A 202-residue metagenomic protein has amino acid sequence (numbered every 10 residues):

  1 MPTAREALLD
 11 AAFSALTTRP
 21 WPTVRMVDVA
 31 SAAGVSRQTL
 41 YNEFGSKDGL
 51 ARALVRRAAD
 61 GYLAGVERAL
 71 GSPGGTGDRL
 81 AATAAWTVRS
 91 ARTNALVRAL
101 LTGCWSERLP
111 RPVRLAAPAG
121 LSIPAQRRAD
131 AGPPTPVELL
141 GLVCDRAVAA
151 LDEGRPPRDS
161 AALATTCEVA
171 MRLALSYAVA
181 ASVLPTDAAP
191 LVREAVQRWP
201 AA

Functional and structural regions predicted by a protein language model:
M1-T18, R111-P134, P157, V183-R193 (+1 more regions): Actinobacteria-biased recognition of intrinsically disordered, low-complexity terminal regions
T3, A7-S14, T18, A32 (+4 more regions): Alpha-helical structural segments
D10, G77-R92, A189-P190: Amphipathic alpha-helical segments that line or abut small-molecule/effector binding pockets and mediate allosteric
P22-G49, A53: Helix-turn-helix
R25, V97-T102, L109, T186: Short, hydrophobic secondary-structure boundary micro-motifs
L63, A99, R108-P157, A161-T166: Amphipathic alpha-helical packing segments from all-alpha helical-bundle domains
T87-V97, Y177-A180: Phosphate/oxyanion-binding loops and surfaces in catalytic or ligand/nucleic-acid-binding neighborhoods
G141-E153, P157, A161-A164, E168 (+1 more regions): C-terminal peripheral helix-coil segments that are non-catalytic and often amphipathic
